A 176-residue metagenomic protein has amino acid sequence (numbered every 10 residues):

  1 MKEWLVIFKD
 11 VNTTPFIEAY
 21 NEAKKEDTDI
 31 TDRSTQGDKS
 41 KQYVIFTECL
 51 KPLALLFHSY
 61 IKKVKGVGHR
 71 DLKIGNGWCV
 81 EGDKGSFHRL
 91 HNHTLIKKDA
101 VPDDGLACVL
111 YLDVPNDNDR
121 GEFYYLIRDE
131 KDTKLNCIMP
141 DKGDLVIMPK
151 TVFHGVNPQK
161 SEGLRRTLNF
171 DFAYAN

Functional and structural regions predicted by a protein language model:
M1-D71, F87: Non-heme Fe(II)/2-oxoglutarate
G37, N169-F170: General helical structural elements
H69-N157, G163-T167, A173: Catalytic core of non-heme Fe(II) oxygenases with the double-stranded beta-helix
